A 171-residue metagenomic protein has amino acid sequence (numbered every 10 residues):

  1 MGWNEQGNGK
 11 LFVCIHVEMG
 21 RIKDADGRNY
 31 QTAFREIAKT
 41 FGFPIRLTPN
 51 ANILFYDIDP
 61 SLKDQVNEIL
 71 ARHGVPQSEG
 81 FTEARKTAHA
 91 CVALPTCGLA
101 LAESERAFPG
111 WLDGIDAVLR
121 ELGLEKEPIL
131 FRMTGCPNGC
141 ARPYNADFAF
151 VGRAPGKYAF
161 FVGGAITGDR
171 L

Functional and structural regions predicted by a protein language model:
M1-L171: Peripheral terminal and linker regions in Fe-S/redox and tRNA-modifying enzymes
